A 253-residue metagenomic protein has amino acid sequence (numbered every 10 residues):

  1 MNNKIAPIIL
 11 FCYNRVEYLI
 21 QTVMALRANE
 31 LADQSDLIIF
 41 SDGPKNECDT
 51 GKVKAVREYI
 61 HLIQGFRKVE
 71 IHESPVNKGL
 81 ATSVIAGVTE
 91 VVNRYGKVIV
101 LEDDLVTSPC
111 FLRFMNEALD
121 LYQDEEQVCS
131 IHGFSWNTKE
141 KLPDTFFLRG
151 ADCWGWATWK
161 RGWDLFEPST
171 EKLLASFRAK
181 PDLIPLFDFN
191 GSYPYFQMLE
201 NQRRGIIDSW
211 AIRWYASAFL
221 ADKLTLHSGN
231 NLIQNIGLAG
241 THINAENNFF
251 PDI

Functional and structural regions predicted by a protein language model:
M1-V100, L105-I253: An acidic/histidine-cluster motif and surrounding catalytic segment that typifies divalent-metal-assisted enzyme active
